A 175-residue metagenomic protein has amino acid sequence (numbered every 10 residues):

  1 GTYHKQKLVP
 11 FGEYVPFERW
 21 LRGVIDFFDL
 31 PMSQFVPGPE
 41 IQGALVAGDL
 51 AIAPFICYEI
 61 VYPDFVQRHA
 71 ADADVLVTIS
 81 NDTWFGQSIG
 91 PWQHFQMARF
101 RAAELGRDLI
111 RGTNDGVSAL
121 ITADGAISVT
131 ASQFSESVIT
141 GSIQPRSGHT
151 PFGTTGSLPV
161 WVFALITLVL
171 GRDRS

Functional and structural regions predicted by a protein language model:
G1-S175: Enzyme catalytic cores with a strong preference for nitrogen-chemistry domains
